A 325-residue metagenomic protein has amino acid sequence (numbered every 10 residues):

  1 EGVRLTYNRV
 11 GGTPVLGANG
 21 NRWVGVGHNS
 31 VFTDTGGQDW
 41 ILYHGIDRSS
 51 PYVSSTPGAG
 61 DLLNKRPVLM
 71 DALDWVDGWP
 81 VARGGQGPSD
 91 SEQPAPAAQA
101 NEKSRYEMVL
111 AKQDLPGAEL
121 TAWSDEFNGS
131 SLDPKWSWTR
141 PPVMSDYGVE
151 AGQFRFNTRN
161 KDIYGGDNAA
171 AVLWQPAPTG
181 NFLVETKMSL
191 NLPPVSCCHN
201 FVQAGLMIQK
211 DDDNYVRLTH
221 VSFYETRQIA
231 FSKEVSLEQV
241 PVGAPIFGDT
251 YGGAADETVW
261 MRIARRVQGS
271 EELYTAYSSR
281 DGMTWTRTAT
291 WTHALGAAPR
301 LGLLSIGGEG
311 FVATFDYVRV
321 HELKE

Functional and structural regions predicted by a protein language model:
E1, A59-D77: Beta-propeller blade signature
E1-N21, D77-Q86, R287: Blade-edge beta-strand/turn elements of extracellular beta-propeller and related beta-sheet repeat scaffolds
A18-R22, D61-N64, Y251-A254: Short Gly/Pro-enriched turn/cap motifs at secondary-structure boundaries
G27-S30: Beta-propeller and closely related beta-sheet repeat lectin domains
T33-G37: Residue-level detector of Asp-centered blade-edge/turn motifs that repeat once per structural unit in beta-propeller
W40-L42: Conserved beta-propeller blade signature
D47-S50: Short glycine/acidic-enriched loop and turn motifs that connect beta-strands
W79-P80, G85-E325: Extracellular glycan-recognition regions
